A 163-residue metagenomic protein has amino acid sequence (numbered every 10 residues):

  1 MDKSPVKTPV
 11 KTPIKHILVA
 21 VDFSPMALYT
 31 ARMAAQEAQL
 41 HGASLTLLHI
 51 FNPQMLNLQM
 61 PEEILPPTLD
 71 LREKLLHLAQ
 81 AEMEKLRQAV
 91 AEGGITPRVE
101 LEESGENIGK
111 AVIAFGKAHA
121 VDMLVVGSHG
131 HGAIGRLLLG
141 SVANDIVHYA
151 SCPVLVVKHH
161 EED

Functional and structural regions predicted by a protein language model:
M1-P5, G116-D163: Gly/Ser-rich helix-loop-strand patches that form or flank binding pockets for ribonucleotide-derived cofactors
D2-K3, P9-P67, A89, G93-R98 (+1 more regions): Small/aliphatic-rich secondary-structure junction motif
H49, L101-E103, K158: Residue-level recognition of beta-strand->loop/alpha-helix junctions
P66-A81: A short acidic, glycine-rich active-site loop that binds or catalyzes chemistry on phosphate/adenosine moieties
E100-A111: Charged docking surfaces used in two-component/phosphorelay signaling
